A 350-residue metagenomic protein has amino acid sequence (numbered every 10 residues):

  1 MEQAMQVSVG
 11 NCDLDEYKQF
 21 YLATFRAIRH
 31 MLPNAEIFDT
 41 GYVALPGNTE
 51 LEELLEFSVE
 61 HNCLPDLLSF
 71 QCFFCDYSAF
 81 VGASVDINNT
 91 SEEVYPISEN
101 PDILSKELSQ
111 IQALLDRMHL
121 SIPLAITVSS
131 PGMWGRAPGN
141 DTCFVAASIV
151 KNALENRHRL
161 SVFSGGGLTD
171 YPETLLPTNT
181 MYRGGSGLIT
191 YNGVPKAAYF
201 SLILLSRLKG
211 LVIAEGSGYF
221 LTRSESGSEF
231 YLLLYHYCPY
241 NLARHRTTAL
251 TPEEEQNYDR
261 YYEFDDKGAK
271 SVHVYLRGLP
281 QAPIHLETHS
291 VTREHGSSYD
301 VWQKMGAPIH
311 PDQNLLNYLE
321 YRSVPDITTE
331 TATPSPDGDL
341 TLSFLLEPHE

Functional and structural regions predicted by a protein language model:
M1, M5, I87: Aromatic- and acidic-residue-enriched carbohydrate-binding clefts of CAZyme catalytic domains
M5-Q6, L45-G47, C75-Y77, P131-R136 (+3 more regions): Flexible loop/turn segments at secondary-structure boundaries
D13-F163, M181: Noncatalytic carbohydrate-binding groove/subsite architecture in carbohydrate-active enzymes
F73-F80, V162-P172, V291-I309: Short, solvent-exposed beta-strand-terminating loops
V85-E92, P177, R183, H245-E263 (+1 more regions): Charged, glycine/proline-rich intrinsically disordered loops and linkers
I126-E253: Aromatic/acidic polysaccharide-binding cleft in carbohydrate-active enzymes
G218-K304, P348-E350: Carbohydrate-binding surface patches
H310-E350: C-terminal beta-strand-rich structural cap/linker in extracellular carbohydrate-active enzymes
